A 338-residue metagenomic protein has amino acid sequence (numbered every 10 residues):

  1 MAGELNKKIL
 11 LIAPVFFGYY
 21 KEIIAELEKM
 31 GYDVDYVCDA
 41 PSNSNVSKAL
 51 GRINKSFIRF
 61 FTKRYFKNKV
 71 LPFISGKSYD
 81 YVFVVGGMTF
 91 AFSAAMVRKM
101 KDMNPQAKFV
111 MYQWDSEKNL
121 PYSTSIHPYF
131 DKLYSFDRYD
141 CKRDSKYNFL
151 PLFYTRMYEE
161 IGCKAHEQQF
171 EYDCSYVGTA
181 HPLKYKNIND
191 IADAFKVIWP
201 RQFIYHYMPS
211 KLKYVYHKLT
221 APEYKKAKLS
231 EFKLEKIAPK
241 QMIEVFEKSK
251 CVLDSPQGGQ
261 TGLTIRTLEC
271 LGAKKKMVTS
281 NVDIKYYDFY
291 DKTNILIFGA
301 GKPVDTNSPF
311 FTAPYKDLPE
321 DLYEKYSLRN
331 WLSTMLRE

Functional and structural regions predicted by a protein language model:
A2-R59, F66, G76, G86-A95 (+4 more regions): Nucleotide-sugar donor-binding catalytic core of glycosyltransferases
V70-S75, G162-A165, D305-T312: Short amphipathic alpha-helix with an adjacent loop that forms part of the alpha/beta core around
L71-Y81, A91-F109, T124, P128: Glycosyltransferases and closely related glycan-assembly transferases that use nucleotide-activated donors
V84-G86, K108-D115: Short beta-strand elements of ligand-binding domains
Q113, P151, G299: Short loop/edge segments at beta-strand edges and connector loops that shape dinucleotide/nucleotide cofactor-binding
C270-L271: Short alpha-helix at the nucleotide-sugar/activated-sugar donor binding site of glycosyltransferases and closely
Y287-P309: Change "using UDP/GDP/dTDP sugars" to "using nucleotide sugars
G301-E338: A charged, aromatic-enriched C-terminal amphipathic alpha-helix characteristic of glycosyltransferases across folds
